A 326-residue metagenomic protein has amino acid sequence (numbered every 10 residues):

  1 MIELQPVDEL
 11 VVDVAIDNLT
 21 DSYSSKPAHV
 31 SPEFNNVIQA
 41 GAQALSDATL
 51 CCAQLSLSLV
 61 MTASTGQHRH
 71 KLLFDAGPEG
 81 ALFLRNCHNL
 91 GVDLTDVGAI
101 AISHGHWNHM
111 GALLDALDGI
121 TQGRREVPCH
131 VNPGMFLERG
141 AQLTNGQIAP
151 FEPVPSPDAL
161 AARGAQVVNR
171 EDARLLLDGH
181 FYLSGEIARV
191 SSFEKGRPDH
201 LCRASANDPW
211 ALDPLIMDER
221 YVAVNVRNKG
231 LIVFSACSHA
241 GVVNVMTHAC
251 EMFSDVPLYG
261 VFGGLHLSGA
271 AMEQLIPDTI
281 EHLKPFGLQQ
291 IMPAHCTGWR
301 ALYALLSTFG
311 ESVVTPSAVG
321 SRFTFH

Functional and structural regions predicted by a protein language model:
M1-R69, L183-V222, V226: Zn-dependent metallo-beta-lactamase
D13, H130, Q166-E171, Y182 (+1 more regions): General small-molecule cofactor/ligand-binding pocket signal
A48-L55, A63-A99, L114-D115, Q122 (+2 more regions): Pre-active-site segment of Zn-dependent metallo-hydrolases
M61, D75, C87, H104 (+3 more regions): Divalent metal-coordination and catalytic microenvironments
F74, L177-E186, I232-S235: Short hydrophobic-aromatic micro-motifs
C87, V313-H326: Binuclear metal-dependent phosphoesterase catalytic core
G98-V168, G185-G196, E281-Q289: Active-site HxH/HxHxD metal-binding segment of metal-dependent hydrolases
A99, H106-M110, P128, D208-V319: Cap/insert and terminal regions of metallo-dependent hydrolase folds
